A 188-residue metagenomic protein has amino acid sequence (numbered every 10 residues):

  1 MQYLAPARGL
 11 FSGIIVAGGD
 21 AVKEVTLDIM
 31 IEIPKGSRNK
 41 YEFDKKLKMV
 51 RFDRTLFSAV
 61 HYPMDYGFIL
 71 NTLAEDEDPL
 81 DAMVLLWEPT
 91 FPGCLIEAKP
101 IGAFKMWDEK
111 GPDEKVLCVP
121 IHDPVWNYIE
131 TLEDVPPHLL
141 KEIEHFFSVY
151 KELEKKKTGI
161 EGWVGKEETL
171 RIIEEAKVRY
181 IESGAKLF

Functional and structural regions predicted by a protein language model:
M1-D20: N-terminal amphipathic/basic-hydrophobic helices that include classical n-h-c signal peptides and signal-anchor
I15-F188: Hydrophobic N-terminal alpha-helices or hydrophobic patches in metabolic proteins across all domains of life
